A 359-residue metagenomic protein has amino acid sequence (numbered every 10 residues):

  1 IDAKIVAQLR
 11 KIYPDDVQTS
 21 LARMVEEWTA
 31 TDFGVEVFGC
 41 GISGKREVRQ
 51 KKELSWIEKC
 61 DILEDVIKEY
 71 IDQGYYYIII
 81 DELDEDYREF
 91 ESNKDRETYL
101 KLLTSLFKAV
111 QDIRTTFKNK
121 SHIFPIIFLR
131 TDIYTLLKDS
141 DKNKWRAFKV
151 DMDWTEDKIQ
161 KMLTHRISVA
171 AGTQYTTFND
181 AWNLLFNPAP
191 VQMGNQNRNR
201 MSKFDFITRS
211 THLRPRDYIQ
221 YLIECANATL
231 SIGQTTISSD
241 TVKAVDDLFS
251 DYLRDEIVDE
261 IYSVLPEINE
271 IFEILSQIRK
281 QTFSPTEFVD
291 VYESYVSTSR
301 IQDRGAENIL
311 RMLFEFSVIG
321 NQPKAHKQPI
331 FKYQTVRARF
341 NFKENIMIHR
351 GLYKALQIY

Functional and structural regions predicted by a protein language model:
I1-Y77, D86-Y87, I301-R304: P-loop NTPase nucleotide-binding core
L54, Y70, N93, E97 (+5 more regions): Short, solvent-exposed segments of well-ordered alpha helices
C60-I79, L83-Q196, R200: The catalytic "switch" region of P-loop NTPases
E85, E224-N227, E315: Positions within ordered alpha-helical repeat solenoids
F148, K332-Y359: Short, amphipathic alpha-helical interaction segments positioned at domain boundaries
R200, R209-Q302: Winged-helix-like regulatory helical subdomains adjacent to P-loop NTPase cores
R311-H326: A short, conserved structural fragment
